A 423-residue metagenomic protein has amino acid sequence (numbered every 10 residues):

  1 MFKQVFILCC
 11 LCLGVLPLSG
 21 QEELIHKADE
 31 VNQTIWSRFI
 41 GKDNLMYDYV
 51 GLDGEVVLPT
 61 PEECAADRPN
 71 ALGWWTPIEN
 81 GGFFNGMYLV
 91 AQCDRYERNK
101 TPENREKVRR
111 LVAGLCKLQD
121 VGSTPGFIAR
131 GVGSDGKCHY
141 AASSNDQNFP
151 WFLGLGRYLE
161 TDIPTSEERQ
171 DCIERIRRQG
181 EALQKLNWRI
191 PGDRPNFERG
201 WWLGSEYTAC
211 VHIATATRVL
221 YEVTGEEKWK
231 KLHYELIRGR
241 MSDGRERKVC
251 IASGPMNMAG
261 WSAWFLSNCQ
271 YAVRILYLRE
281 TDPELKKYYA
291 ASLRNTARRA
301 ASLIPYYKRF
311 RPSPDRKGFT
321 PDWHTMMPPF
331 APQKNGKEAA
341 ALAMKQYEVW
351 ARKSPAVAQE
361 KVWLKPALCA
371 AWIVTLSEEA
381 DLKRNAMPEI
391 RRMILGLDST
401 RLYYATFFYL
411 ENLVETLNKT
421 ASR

Functional and structural regions predicted by a protein language model:
V5-V15: Bacterial N-terminal signal peptides
Q21-G41, P164-T165, C269-R423: Terminal, non-catalytic domain-edge segments
Q21-N80, R109-R110, G114-G131, E167-D171 (+2 more regions): Low-complexity, Ser/Thr/Pro/Gly-enriched N-terminal "stalk/linker" regions
L45-T76, T124-S144, G192-H212, C250-I275 (+2 more regions): Carbohydrate-binding/catalytic loop surfaces
G73, P77, F83-E97, R110 (+3 more regions): Non-membrane alpha-helical segments in proteins
T76-V90, A142-L153, G204-T215, W261-A272 (+2 more regions): Aromatic- and histidine-enriched alpha-helix N-cap/loop-to-helix transition segments that scaffold the rims
S143-R218: Aromatic- and glycine-enriched pocket-lining scaffold segments that form the walls of small-molecule binding clefts
L203-C210, E222-S292, E389-Y404: Long, leucine/valine-rich, helix-dominated scaffolding and oligomerization segments
